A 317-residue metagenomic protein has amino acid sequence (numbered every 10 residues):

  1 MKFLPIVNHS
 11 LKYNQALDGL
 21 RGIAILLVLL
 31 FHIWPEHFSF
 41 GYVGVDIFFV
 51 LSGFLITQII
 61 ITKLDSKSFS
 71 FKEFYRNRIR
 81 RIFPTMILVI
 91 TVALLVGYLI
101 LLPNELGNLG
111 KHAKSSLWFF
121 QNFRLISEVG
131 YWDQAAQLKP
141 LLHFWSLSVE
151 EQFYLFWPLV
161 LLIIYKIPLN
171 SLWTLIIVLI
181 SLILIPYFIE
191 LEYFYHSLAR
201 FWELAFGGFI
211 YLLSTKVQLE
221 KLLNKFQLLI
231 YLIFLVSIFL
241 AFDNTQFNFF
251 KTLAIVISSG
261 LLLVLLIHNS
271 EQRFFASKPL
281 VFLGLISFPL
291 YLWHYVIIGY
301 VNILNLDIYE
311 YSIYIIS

Functional and structural regions predicted by a protein language model:
K2-S317: Membrane-interface helix/loop caps of multi-pass membrane proteins
